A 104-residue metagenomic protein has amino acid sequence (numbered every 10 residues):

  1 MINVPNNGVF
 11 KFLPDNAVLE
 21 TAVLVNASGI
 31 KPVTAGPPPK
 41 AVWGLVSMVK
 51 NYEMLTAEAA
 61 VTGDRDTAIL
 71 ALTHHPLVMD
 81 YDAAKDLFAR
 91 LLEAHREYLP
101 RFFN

Functional and structural regions predicted by a protein language model:
M1-W43, S47-N51: C-terminal substrate-binding/catalytic lobe of Rossmann-fold NAD(P)-dependent dehydrogenases
V33-T34, A41-N104: TerminUS-proximal long segments
